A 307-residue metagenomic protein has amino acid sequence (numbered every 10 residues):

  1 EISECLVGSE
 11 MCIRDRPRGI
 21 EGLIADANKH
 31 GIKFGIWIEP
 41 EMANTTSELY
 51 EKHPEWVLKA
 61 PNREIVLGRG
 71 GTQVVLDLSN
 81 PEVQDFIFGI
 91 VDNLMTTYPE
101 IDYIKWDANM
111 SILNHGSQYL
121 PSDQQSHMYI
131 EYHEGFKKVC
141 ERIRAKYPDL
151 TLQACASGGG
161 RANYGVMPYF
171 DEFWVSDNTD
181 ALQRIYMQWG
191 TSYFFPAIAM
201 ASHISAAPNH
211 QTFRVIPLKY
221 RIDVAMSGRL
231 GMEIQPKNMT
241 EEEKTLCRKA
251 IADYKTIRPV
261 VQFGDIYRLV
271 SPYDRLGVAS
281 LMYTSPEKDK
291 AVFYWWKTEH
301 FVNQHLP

Functional and structural regions predicted by a protein language model:
E1-G8, C12-I13: Single conserved hydrophobic/aromatic residue that forms the stacking wall/gate of nucleotide- or nucleobase-binding
A27, I87, D107, L152 (+2 more regions): Conserved, mostly hydrophobic/aromatic
F34-I38, I104-W106, Q153-A154, M232: Hydrophobic faces of well-ordered beta-strands that scaffold small-molecule active sites in alpha/beta enzyme cores
E39-A43, A108-S111, C155-G159: Active-site beta-loop-alpha junctions enriched in small/polar residues
L49-D85, I130-N238: Glycan-recognition surfaces
L76-W106: An active-site-proximal structural segment forming one wall of the substrate-binding cleft that immediately precedes
K219-S271: Catalytic cores of secreted or luminal carbohydrate-active enzymes
P272-P307: Carbohydrate-binding surface patches
